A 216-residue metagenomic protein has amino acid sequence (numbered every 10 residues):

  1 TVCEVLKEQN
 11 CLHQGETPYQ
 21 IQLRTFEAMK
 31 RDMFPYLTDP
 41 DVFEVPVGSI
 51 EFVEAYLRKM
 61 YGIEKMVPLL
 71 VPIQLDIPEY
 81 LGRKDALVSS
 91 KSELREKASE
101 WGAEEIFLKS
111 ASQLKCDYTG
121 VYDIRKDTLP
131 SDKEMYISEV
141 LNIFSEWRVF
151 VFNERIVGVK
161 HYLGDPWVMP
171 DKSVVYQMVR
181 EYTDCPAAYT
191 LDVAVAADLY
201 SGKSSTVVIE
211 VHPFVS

Functional and structural regions predicted by a protein language model:
T1-T183: Active-site nucleotide/adenylate-binding loops and adjacent lid/helix of ATP-dependent enzymes
F150-V151, I156-V157, P186-S216: Conserved metal-phosphate-binding beta-hairpin within the catalytic cores of diverse ATP-dependent phosphoryl-transfer
